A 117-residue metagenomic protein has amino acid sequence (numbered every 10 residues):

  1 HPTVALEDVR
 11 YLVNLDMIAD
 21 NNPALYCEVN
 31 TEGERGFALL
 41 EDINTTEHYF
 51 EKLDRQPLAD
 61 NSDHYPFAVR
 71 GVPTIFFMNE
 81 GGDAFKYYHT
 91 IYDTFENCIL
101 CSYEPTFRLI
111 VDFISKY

Functional and structural regions predicted by a protein language model:
H1-D83: Metal-dependent peptidase/peptidase-like ectodomains
A84-Y117: His/Asp/Glu-rich mid-to-C-terminal helical/loop segments that flank catalytic regions of hydrolases
